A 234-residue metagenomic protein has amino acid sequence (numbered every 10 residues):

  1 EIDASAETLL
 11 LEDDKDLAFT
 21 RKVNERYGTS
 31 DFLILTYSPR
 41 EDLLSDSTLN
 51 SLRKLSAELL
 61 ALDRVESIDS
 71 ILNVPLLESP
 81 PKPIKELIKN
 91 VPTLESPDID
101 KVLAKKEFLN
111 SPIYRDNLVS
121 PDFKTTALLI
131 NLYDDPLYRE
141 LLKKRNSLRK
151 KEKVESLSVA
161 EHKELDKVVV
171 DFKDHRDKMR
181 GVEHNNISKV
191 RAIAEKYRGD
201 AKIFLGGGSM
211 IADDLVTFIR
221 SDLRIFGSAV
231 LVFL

Functional and structural regions predicted by a protein language model:
E1-D14: Transmembrane helices with small-residue packing motifs
L11, V23, T36-Y37, S47 (+3 more regions): Extracytoplasmic/periplasmic domains immediately adjacent to an N-terminal transmembrane anchor in multi-pass membrane
D13-Y37: Short extracytoplasmic
K15, P39-S56, V91-P92, P97-L103: Conserved, well-structured beta-alpha core segment at the onset of a catalytic domain
R21, E25, N50, E95-L234: Extracytoplasmic
D31-P39, T125-N131: Active-site-flanking beta-strand signature of metal-NTP-handling nucleotidyl enzymes and homologous cyclase-like
T36-S38, R53-P80: Short amphipathic beta-strand/extended segments in non-transmembrane regions
R40, N73, Y133-D135: Solvent-exposed coil/turn segments that connect beta secondary-structure elements in extracytoplasmic/periplasmic
